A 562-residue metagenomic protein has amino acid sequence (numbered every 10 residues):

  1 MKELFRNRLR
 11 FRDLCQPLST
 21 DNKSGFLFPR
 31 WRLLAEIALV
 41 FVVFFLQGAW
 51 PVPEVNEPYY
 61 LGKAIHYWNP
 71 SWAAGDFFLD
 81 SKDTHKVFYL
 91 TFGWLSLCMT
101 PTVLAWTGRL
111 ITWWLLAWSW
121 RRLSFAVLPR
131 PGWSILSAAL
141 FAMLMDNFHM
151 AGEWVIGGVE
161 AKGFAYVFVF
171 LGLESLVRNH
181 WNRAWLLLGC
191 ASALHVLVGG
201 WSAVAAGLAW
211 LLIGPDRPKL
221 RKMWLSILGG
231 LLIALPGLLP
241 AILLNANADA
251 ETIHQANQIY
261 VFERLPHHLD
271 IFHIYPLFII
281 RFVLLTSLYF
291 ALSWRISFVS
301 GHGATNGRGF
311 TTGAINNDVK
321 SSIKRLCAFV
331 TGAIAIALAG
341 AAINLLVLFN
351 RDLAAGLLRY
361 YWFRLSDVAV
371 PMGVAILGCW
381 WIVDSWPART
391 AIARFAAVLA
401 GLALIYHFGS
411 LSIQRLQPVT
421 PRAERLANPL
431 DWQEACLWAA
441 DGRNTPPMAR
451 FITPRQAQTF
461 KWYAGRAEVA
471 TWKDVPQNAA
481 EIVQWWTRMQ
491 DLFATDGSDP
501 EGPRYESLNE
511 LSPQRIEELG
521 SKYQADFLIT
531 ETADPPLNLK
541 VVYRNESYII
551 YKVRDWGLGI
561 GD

Functional and structural regions predicted by a protein language model:
M1-V43, D562: Start-transfer (signal-anchor) and selected internal transmembrane alpha helices of multi-pass inner/ER membrane
P29-L33, L39-A117, R122-A138, F148-V167 (+1 more regions): Active-site lumenal/periplasmic loops and adjacent helix-entry segments of GT-C-fold, multi-pass membrane
F44-Y60, W68-N69, A73, D80-H85 (+4 more regions): Transmembrane catalytic cores of multi-pass membrane glycosyltransferases and polysaccharide-assembly enzymes
R122, L171-R178, A205-I213, D367-P387: Transmembrane alpha-helices and membrane-interface helical segments of multi-pass integral membrane enzymes
F164-R183, R217, G307: Membrane-interface transmembrane helices that cradle and orient dolichyl/undecaprenyl
L173-S175, N182-G199, G207, L228-L232: Membrane-interface alpha helices of multi-pass inner-membrane proteins
L231, I315-N317, V383-I413: Signature aromatic-anchored transmembrane alpha helix within multi-pass, membrane-resident enzymes that catalyze glycan
A427-Y505, E517-D534, Y551: Short periplasmic/luminal acceptor-recognition loop of GT-C membrane glycosyltransferases, typified by
